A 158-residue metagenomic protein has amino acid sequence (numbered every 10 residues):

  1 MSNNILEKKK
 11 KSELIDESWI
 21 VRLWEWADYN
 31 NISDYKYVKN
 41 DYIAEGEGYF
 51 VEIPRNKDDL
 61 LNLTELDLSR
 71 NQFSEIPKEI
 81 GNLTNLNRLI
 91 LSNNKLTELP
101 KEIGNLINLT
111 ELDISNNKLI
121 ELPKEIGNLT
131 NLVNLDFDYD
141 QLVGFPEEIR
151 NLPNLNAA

Functional and structural regions predicted by a protein language model:
M1-R70, S74-K78, T84-I90, T97 (+5 more regions): The feature captures the LRR N-terminal capping module
